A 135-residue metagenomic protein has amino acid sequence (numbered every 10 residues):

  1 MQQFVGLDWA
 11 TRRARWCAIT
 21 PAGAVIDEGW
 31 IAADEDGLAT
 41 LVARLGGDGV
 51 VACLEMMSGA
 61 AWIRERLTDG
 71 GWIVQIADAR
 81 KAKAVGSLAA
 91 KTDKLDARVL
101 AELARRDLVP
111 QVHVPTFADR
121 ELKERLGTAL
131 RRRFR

Functional and structural regions predicted by a protein language model:
M1-R135: Phosphate- and other anionic-substrate recognition elements at nucleic-acid/protein interfaces
